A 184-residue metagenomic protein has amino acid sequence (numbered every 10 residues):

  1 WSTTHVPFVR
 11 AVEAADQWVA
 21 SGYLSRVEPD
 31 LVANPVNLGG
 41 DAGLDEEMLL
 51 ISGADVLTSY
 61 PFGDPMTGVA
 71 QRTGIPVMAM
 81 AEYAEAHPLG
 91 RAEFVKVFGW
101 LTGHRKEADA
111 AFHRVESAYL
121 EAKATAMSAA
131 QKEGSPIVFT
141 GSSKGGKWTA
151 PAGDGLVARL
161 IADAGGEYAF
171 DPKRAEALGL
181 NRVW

Functional and structural regions predicted by a protein language model:
W1-F62: A short, structured surface patch at a secondary-structure boundary
F8, M48, V97, R159-D163: Amphipathic alpha-helical segments that form well-ordered structural scaffolds and often line/cohere around active
V9-E13, G68-R72, G153-D154: Short, solvent-exposed loop/turn and secondary-structure capping segments
A14, T73-I75, A164-G165: Short, structured coil segments at secondary-structure junctions
D41, F62, S142, A152-G153 (+1 more regions): Short, glycine/acidic-rich beta->alpha junctions
L44-D45, M66, V183-W184: Short acidic active-site motifs
E47, G53-K147, D171: Extracytoplasmic substrate-binding proteins
T149-R182: Alpha-helical, coiled-coil/dimerization segments enriched in small aliphatic residues
